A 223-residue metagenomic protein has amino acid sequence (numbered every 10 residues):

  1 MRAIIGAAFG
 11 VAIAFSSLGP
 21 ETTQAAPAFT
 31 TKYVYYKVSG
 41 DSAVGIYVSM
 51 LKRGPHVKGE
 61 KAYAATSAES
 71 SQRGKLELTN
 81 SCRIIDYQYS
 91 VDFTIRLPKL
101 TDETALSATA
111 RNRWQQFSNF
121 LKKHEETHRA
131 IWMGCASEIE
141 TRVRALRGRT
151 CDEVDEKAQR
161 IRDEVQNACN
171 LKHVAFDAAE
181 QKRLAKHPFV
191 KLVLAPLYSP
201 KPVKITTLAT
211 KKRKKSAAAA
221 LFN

Functional and structural regions predicted by a protein language model:
M1-I4: Positively charged n-region of N-terminal signal peptides that target proteins for export
G6-S17: Bacterial N-terminal signal peptides
L18-A25: Sec/Tat signal peptide C-region and signal peptidase I cleavage site
A26-A105, G148-N223: Metalloprotease/metallohydrolase-associated module, dominated by Zn2+-dependent proteases
S90-W114, C135-R144: Short acidic, glycine/tyrosine-flanked loop/strand segments centered on an H-E-D-like triad
F120, H124-W132: Active-site recognition of the HExxH zinc-binding catalytic motif
